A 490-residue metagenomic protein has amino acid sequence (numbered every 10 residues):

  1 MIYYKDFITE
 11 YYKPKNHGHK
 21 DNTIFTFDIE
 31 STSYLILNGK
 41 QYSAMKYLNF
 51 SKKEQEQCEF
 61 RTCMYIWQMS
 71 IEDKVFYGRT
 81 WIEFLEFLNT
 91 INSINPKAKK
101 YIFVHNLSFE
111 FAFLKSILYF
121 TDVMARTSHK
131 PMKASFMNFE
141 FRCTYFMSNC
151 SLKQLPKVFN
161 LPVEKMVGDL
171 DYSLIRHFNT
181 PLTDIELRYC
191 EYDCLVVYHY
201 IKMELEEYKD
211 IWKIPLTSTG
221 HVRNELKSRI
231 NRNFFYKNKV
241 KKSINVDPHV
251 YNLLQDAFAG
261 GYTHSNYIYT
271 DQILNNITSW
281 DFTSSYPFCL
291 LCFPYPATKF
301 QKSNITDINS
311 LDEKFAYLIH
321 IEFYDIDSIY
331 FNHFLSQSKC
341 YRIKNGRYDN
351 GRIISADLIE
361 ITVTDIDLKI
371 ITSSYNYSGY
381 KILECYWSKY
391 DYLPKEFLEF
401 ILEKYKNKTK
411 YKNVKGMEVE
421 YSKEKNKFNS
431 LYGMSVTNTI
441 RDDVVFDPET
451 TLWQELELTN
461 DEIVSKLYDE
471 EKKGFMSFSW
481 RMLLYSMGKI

Functional and structural regions predicted by a protein language model:
M1-I29: N-terminal accessory regions of nucleic-acid-interacting proteins
H17-D21, L35, N49-N106, F111-I490: Conserved acidic
T32: Conserved Rossmann-like nucleotide-cofactor binding loop
K40-A44, F293-Y295: Short Gly/aromatic-enriched secondary-structure transition segments
